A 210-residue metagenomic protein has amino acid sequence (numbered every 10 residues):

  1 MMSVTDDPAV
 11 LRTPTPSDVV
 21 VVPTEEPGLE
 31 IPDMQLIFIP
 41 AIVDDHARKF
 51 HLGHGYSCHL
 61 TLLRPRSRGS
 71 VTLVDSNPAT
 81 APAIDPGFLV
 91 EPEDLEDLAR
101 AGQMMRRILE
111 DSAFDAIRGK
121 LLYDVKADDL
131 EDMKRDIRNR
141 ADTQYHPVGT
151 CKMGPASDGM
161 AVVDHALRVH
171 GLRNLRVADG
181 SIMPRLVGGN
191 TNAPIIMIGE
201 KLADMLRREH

Functional and structural regions predicted by a protein language model:
M1-G53, C58-L63, R107-S112, E131 (+3 more regions): Mid-to-C-terminal "cap/lid" subdomains and adjacent gly/pro-rich loops that border and regulate access to redox
R12-T13, P32-M34, A47-F50, A83-P86 (+2 more regions): Short conserved micro-motifs at the rims of enzyme active sites and ligand-binding pockets
S17-V19, P32-M34, G69-V71, H165 (+1 more regions): Change "...and in nucleic-acid phosphodiester-cleaving endonucleases..." to "...and in nucleic-acid processing enzymes
E26, I39-D44, G53-R118: C-terminal segments that line or cap access tunnels to active or ligand-binding sites in enzymes and enzyme-associated
Q35-I42, C58, S112-G188, A193: A glycine-rich dinucleotide-binding beta-alpha-beta segment and adjacent secondary-structure elements that constitute
D94-L98, M133, T191, I195-I198: Hydrophobic (often cysteine-bearing) scaffold residues that line and stabilize catalytic clefts of nucleotide/cofactor
I195-R208: An active-site-proximal "capping" alpha-helix that borders the catalytic cofactor pocket
